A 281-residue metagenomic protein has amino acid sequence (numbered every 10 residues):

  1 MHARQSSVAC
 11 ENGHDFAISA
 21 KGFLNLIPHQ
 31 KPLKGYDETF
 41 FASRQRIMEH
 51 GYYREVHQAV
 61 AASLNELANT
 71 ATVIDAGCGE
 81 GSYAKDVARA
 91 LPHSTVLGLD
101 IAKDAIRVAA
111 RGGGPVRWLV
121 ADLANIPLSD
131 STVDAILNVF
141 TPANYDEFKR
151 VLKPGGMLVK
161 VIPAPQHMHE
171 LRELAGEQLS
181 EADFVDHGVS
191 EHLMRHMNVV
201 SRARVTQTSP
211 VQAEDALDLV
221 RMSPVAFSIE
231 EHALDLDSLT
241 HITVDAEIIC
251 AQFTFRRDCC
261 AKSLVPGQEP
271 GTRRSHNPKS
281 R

Functional and structural regions predicted by a protein language model:
M1-K34: N-terminal auxiliary segments of SAM/dcSAM-dependent transferases
L33-V56: Class I SAM-dependent methyltransferase Rossmann-like catalytic core, especially the SAM/SAH-binding loop
T70-G79: Conserved class I S-adenosyl-L-methionine
E80-P92: Conserved SAM-binding loop of SAM-dependent methyltransferases across substrates and taxa, primarily the Class I
D100-D104: Conserved SAM/SAH-binding beta-strand->alpha-helix loop
G114-I126: Conserved SAM-binding strand-loop segment of SAM-dependent methyltransferases
M157-H187: Conserved class I S-adenosyl-L-methionine
R204-R257, R273-R281: Conserved Class I S-adenosyl-L-methionine
